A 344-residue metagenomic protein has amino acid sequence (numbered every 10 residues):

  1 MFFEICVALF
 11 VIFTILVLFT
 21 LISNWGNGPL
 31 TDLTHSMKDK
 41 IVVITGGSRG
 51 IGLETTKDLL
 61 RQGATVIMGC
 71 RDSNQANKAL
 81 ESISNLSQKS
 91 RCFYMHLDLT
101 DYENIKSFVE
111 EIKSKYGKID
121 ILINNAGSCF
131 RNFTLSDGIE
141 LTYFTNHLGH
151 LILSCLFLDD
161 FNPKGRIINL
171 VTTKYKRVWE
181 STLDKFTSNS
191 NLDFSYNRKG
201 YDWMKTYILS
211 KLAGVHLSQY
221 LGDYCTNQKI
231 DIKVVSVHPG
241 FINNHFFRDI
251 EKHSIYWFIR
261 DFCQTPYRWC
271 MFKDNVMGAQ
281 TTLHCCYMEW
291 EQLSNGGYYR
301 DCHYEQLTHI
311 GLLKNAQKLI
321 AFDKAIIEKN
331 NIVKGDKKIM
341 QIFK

Functional and structural regions predicted by a protein language model:
M1-N27: Terminal signal-anchor or tail-anchor transmembrane helices that tether membrane-associated enzymes to cellular
F3, I22-E251, K329-F343: Rossmann-fold NAD(P)H-dependent dehydrogenase/reductase core
D193-N197, S254-Y267: A short C-terminal helix-loop "cap" of Rossmann-like NAD(P)-dependent dehydrogenase/epimerase domains
G200-I208, P266-F272, Q306-L312: Active-site rim elements
I230-I232, S236-H238, G297-L313: C-terminal/domain-terminus segments
Q264-Q306, Q317, A321-F322, K329: C-terminal helical subdomain
L307-K344: C-terminal amphipathic/interface module of NAD(P)-dependent oxidoreductases and related NAD-binding regulators
